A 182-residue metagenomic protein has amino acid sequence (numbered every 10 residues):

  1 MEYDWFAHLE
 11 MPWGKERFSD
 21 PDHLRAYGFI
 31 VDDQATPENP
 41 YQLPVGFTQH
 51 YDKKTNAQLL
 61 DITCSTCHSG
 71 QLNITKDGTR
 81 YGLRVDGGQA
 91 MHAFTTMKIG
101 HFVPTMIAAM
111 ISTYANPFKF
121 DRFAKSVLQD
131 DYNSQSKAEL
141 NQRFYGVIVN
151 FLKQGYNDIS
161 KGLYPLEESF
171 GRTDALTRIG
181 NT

Functional and structural regions predicted by a protein language model:
E2-T182: Extracytoplasmic redox metalloprotein regions
